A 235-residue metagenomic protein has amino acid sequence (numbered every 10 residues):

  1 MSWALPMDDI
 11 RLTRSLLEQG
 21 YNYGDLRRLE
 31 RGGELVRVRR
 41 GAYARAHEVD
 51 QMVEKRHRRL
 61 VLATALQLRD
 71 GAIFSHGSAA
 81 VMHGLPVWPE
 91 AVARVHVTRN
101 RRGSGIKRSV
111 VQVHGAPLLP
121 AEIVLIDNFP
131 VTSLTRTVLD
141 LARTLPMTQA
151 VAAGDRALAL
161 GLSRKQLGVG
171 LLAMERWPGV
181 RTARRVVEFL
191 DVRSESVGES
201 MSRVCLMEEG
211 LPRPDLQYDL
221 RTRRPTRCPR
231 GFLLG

Functional and structural regions predicted by a protein language model:
M1-G179, R203-C205, P212-D215: Short gly/ser-rich loop at a beta-strand->alpha-helix junction or flexible surface loop bordering the NTP-binding
S104-I106, P212-G235: Active-site metal-binding core of divalent-cation-utilizing nuclease and nuclease-like domains
G179-L190: A short, surface-exposed helix-loop junction/capping segment
E188, V192, S196-R224: A mid-sequence, solvent-exposed acidic-amphipathic segment
